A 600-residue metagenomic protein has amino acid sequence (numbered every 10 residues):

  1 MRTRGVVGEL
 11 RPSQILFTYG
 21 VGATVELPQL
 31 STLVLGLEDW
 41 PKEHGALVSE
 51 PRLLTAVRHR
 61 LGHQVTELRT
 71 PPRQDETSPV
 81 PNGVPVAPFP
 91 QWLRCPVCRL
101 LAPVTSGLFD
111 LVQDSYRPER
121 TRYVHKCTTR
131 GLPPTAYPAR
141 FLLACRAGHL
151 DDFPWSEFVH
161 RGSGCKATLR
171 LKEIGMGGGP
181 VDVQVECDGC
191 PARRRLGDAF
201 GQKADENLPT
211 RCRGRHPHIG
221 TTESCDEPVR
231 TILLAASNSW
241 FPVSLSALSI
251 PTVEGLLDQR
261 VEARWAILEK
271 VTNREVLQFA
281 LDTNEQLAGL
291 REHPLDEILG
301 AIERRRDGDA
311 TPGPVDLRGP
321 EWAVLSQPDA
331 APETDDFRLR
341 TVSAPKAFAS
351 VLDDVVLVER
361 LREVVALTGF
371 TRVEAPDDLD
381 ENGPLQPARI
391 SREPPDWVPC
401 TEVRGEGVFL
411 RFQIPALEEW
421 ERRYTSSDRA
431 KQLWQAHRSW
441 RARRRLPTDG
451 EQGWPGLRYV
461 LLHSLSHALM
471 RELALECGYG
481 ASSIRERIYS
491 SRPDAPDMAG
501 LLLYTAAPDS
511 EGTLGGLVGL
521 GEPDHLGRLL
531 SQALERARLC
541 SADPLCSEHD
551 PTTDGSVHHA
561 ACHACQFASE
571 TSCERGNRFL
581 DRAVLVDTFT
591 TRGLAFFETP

Functional and structural regions predicted by a protein language model:
M1-V159, T168-G175, V181, R215 (+1 more regions): Extended, well-ordered protein cores
E157-H160, A199-D205: A short, sequence-level motif marking secondary-structure junctions
S163-G164: A short, polar/proline- and glycine-enriched secondary-structure boundary/capping micro-motif
G177, V183-V185, P191-G197: Extended charged low-complexity segments that act as oligomerization/scaffolding linkers
G201-T210, H216-G220: Internal insertion modules embedded within essential enzymes
